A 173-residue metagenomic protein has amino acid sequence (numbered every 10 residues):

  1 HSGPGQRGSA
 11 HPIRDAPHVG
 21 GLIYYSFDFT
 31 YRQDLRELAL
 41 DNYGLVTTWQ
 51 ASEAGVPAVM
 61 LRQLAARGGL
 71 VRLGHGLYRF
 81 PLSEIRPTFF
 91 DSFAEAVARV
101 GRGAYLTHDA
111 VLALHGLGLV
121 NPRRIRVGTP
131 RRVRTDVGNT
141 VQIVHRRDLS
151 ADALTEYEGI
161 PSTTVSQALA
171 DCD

Functional and structural regions predicted by a protein language model:
G3-C172: Short gly/ser-rich loop at a beta-strand->alpha-helix junction or flexible surface loop bordering the NTP-binding
